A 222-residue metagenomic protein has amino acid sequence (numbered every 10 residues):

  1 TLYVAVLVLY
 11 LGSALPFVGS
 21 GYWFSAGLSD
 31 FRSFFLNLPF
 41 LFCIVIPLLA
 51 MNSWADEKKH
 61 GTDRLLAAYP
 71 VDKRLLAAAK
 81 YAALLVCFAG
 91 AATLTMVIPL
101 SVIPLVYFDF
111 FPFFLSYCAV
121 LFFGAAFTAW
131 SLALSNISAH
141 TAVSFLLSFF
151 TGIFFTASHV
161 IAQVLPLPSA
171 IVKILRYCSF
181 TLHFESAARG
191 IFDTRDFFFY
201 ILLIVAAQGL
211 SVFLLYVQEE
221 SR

Functional and structural regions predicted by a protein language model:
T1-D56, Y81, R195-R222: Hydrophobic alpha-helical transmembrane segments
Y3-L7, L85, F113-C118, F145-L146 (+1 more regions): Hydrophobic alpha-helical transmembrane segments
V4-L7, A68, A78-A79, L147-S148: Hydrophobic core positions of alpha-helical segments in small-molecule transporters and transporter systems
Y10-F17, M96-I98, T151-V160: Aromatic-anchored segments of alpha-helical transmembrane domains
A14-V18, L28, R32-L41, A79-V143: Secretory targeting signals
S20-L28, S144-R222: Terminal transmembrane helical anchor/hairpin motif
S53-A83: Helix-loop-helix units of permease transmembrane domains in multi-pass membrane transporters, especially ABC
D56, A68, L100-P104, N136 (+2 more regions): Transmembrane helix-loop junction
